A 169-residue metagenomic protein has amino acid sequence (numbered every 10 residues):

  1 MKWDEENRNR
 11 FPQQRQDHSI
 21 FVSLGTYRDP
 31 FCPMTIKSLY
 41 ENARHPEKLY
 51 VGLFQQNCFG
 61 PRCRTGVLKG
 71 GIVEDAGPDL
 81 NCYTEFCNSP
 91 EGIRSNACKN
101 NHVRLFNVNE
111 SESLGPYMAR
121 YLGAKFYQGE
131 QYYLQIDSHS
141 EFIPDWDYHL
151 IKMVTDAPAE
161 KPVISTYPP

Functional and structural regions predicted by a protein language model:
M1-P169: Catalytic cores of eukaryotic secretory-pathway lumenal/extracellular enzymes that build and remodel glycoconjugates
